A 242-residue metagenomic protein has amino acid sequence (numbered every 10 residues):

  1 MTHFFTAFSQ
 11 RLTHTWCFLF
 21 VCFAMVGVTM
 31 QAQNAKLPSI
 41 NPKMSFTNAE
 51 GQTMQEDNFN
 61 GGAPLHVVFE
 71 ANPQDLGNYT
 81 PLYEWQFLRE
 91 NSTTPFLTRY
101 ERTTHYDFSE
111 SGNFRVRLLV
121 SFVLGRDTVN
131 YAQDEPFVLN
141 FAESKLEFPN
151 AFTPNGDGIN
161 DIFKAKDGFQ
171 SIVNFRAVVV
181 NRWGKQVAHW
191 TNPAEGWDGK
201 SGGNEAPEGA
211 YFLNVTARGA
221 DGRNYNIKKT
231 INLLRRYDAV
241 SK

Functional and structural regions predicted by a protein language model:
M1-L37: Bacterial Sec-dependent N-terminal signal peptides
T2, T29-P64, V240-K242: Sec-dependent signal peptide cleavage junction
T53-F59, A63-P73, F137-K242: Short loop/turn motifs at secondary-structure boundaries
D75-W85, V173-N174: Solvent-exposed loop segments of extracellular immunoglobulin-like
E84-T94, V179-Q186: Change "in extracellular beta-sheet-rich domains … of secreted and cell-surface proteins" to "in beta-sheet-rich domains
P95-R115, G196-D198: Solvent-exposed segments in extracellular or luminal domains encompassing
N113-F122, G209-V215: Short, aromatic- and glycine-rich surface loops/edge beta-strands on solvent-exposed regions
S121-T128, R218-G222: Short, solvent-exposed loop/turn segments at the edges of extracellular beta-sandwich modules
